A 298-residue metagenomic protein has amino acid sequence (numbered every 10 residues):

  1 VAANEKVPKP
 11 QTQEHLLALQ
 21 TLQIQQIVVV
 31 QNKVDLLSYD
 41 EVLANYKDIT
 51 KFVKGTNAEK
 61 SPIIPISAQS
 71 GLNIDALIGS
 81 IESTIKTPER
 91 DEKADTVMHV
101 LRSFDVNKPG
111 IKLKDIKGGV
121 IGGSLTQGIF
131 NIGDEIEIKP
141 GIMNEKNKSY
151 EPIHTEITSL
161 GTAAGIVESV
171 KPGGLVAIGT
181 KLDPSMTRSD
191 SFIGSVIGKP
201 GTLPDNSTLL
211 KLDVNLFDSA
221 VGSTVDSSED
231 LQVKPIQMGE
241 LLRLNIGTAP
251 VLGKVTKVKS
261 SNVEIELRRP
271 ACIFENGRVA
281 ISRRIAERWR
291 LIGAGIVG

Functional and structural regions predicted by a protein language model:
V1-A2, V28, L43-K54, S61-P88 (+3 more regions): Helix-rich terminal scaffold detector
V1-E14, L22-L43: Conserved Switch II/interswitch segment of TRAFAC-class P-loop GTPases
A3-K6, N32-L36, A68, G141 (+2 more regions): Short, ordered loop/turn segments at secondary-structure junctions
P10-T12, S38-L43, I74-G79, I111-L113 (+2 more regions): Short acidic, glycine/serine/threonine-rich loops at helix termini
L19: Phosphate/ribose-phosphate-bearing ligand recognition and processing surfaces, centered on ADP-ribose/NAD(+/P+) systems
I24, H154, S260: ATP/adenylate-binding site constellation spanning eukaryotic-like Ser/Thr protein kinases, ABC-transporter
L36-Y39, K51, P184-G298: C-terminal effector modules of nucleic-acid-centric enzymes and ribosome-associated factors
K51-F192, V196-L203, T208-D213, A220: Conserved catalytic-core segments of large NTP-driven translation/proteostasis enzymes
